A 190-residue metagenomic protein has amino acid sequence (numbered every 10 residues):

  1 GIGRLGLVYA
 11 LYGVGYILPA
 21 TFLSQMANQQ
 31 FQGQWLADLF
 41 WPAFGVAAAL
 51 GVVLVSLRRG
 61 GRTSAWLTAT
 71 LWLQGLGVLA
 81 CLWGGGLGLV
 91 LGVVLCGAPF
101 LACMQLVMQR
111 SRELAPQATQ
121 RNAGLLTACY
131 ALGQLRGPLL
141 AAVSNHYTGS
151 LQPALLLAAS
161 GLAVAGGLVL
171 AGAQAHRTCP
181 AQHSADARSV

Functional and structural regions predicted by a protein language model:
I2-P42: Extracytoplasmic gate region of multi-pass secondary transporters
A10, P42-V46, G124-L132: Transmembrane alpha-helical cores of Major Facilitator Superfamily
V14, V46-L50, L79, A131-R136: Hydrophobic/small/kink-forming positions within alpha-helical transmembrane segments of polytopic membrane proteins
T21, Q25, M104-L114: Intracellular helix-loop hinge segments at the cytoplasmic ends of transmembrane helices in 12-TM rocker-switch-type
L50-T63, N145-H146: Helix-to-loop junctions at the C-terminal end of transmembrane segments in multipass secondary transporters
T63-V107: C-terminal transmembrane helical hairpin of 12-TM major facilitator-type secondary transporters
A115-S150, A158: A late C-terminal transmembrane helix in Major Facilitator Superfamily
L156-V190: Multi-pass alpha-helical transporter architecture, strongest for 12-TM Major Facilitator/SLC carriers used
